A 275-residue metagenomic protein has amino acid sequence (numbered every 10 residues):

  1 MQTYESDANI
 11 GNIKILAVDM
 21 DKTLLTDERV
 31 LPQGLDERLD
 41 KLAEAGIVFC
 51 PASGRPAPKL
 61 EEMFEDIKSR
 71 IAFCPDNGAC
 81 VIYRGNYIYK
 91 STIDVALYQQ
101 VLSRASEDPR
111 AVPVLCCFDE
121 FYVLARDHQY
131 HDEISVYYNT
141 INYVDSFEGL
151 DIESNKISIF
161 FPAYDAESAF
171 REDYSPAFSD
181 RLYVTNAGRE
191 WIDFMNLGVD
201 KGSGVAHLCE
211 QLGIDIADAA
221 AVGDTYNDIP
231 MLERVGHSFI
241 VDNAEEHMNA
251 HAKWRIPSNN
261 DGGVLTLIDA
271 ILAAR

Functional and structural regions predicted by a protein language model:
Q2-A45: N-terminal glycine-/serine-/threonine-rich phosphate-binding loop
S6-I15, P32, D193-R275: Mg2+-dependent phosphoryl-transfer enzymes with acidic/Ser/Thr/Gly-rich catalytic loops
E28-Y130: Active-site phosphate-binding/coordination module
R29-I47, K90-Y98, Y137-I141, G198-E210 (+2 more regions): Short, acidic loop-to-helix structural element flanking the phosphoryl-transfer center in phosphate-processing enzymes
L60-F64, F170, Y174, L232 (+2 more regions): Hydrophobic packing residues within well-ordered alpha-helices of enzyme cores
D66-S69, N77, A177-D180, R234-V235 (+1 more regions): Short, structured coil segments at secondary-structure junctions
I67-R70, K90-I93, Y130-I134, K201-S203 (+2 more regions): Short, hinge-like loop/turn segments at secondary-structure boundaries
R104, P109-R234, N243: Conserved acidic, metal-coordinating active-site core of Asp-based, Mg2+-dependent phosphoryl-transfer enzymes
